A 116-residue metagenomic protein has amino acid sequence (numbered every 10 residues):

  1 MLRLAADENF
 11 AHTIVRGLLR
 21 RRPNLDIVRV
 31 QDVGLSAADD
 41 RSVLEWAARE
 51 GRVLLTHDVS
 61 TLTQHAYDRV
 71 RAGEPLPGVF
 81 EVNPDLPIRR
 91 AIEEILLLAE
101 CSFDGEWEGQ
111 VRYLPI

Functional and structural regions predicted by a protein language model:
M1-L25, Q31-L35, R41-L44, Q64-I116: Acidic, PIN/NYN-like endoribonuclease modules and their adjacent C-terminal/linker elements
D40, A48-Y67: Acidic, metal-binding active-site segment of PIN/NYN-like and related structure-specific nucleases
